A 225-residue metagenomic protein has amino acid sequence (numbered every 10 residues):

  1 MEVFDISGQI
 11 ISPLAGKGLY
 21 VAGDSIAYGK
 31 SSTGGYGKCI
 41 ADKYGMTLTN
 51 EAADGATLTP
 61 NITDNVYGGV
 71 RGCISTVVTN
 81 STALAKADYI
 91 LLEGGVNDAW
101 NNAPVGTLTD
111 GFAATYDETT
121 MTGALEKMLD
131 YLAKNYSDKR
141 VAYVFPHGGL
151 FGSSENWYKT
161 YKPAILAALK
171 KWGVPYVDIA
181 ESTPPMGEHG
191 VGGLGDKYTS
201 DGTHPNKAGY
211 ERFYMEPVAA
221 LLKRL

Functional and structural regions predicted by a protein language model:
M1-I11: Exposed low-complexity, polar/acidic, P/S/T/G-rich flexible segments that act as propeptides, protease-susceptible
K17-Y20, I26-T115, T119: Conserved SGNH/GDSL esterase-like catalytic core that processes O-acyl groups on lipids and polysaccharides
A22-G23, V144: Short hydrophobic segments within beta-strands
S32, V66, P146-L225: Catalytic His-Asp segment of secreted/periplasmic serine-dependent ester chemistry enzymes
Y36, M121-M128, Y161-I165: A general structural detector for well-ordered alpha-helical segments in enzyme core domains, enriched
T47-T49, R140, G173-P175: Conserved beta-strand segments of alpha/beta enzyme cores
E93-N97, M128-K162: Active-site segments of SGNH/GDSL-like serine hydrolases that catalyze O-acetyl group transfer/hydrolysis on lipids
